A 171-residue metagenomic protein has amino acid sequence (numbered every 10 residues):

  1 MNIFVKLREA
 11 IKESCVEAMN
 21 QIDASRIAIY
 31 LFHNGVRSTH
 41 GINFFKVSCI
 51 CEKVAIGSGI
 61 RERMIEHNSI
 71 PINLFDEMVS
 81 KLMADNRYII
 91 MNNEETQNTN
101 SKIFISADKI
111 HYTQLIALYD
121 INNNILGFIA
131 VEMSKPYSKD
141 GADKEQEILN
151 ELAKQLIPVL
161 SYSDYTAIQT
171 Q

Functional and structural regions predicted by a protein language model:
M1-S58, Y162-Q171: Intrinsically disordered, low-complexity terminal regulatory regions
L7-S14, N73-D76, E145-A153: Well-ordered, non-membrane alpha-helical segments in soluble/globular domains
A10, D108-I110: Short, glycine/acidic-rich beta->alpha junctions
V36, E95-Q97, S134-K139: Short acidic, S/G/P-rich loop/turn micro-motifs used as interaction or catalytic elements
S48-D108: Regulatory sensory and allosteric helical modules in signal-transduction proteins and certain transcription factors
K102, L115, F128: Short hydrophobic/aromatic beta-strand element in the GNAT-like acyltransferase core that lines or flanks the acyl-donor
H111-D120: A short, aliphatic-rich beta-strand micro-motif
I125-Q171: Juxtadomain coupling helices with adjacent low-complexity linkers
